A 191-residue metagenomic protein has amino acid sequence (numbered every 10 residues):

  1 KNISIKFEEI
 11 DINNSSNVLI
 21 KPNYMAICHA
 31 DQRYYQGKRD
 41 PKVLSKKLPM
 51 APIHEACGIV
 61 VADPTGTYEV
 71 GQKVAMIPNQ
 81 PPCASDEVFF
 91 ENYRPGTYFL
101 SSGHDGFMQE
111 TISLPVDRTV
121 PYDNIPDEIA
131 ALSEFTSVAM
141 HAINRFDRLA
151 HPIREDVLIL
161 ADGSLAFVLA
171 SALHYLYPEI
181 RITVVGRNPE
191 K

Functional and structural regions predicted by a protein language model:
I5-E9, C57-I59, K73, T111-S113 (+1 more regions): Conserved hydrophobic/aromatic beta-strand scaffold that supports enzyme active sites
D11-M25, R39-C83, D123-I125: Glycine-rich beta-strand-centered segment in the early N-terminal region that forms part of a ligand/cofactor-binding
K21, I53, V61, L132 (+2 more regions): Active-site-adjacent beta-strand anchor residues
A30-Q36, S85: Cytochrome P450 core scaffold surrounding the K-helix E-X-X-R motif and the conserved "meander" helix-loop region
Q80-D156: NAD(P)H dinucleotide-binding glycine-rich loop of Rossmann-like/cofactor-binding domains, especially the beta1-alpha1
F135, A161-S164: Glycine-rich Rossmann-fold phosphate-binding loop(s) that bind the pyrophosphate of adenine dinucleotide cofactors
R154-D156, L160-D162, H174-K191: Adenosine-nucleotide cofactor-binding segment
F167-V168: Residues forming the Rossmann-fold NAD(P)(H) cofactor-binding site
